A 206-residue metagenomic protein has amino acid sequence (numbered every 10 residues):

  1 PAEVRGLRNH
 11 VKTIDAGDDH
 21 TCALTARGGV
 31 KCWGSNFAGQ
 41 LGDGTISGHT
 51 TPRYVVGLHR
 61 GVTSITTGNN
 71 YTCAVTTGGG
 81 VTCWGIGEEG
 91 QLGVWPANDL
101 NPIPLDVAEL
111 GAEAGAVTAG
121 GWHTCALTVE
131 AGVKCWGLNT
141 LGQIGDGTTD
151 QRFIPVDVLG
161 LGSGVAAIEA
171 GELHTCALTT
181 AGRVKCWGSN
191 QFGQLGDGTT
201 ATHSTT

Functional and structural regions predicted by a protein language model:
P1-R8, A201-T206: Low-complexity/repetitive intrinsically disordered segments
H10-D15, A26-K31, A38, Y54-V56 (+11 more regions): Tandem repeat domain/solenoid detector
H20-A23, C32, Y71-A74, C83 (+4 more regions): Conserved core positions of repeat-based scaffolds
C22, G42, G48, S64 (+7 more regions): Low-complexity intrinsically disordered segments
W33-T51, W84-I103, W136-I154, W187-T206: Short glycine/serine- and acidic-residue-enriched loop/turn motifs that recur at repeat junctions
